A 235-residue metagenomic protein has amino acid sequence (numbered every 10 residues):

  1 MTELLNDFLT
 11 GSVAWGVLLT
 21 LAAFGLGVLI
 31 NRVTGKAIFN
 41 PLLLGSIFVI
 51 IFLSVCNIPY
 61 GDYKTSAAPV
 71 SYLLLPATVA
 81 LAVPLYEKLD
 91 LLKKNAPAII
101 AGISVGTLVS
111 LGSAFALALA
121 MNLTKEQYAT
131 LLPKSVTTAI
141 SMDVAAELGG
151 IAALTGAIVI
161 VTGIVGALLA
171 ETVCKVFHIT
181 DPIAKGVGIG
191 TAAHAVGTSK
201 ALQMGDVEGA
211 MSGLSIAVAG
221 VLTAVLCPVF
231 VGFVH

Functional and structural regions predicted by a protein language model:
L5-Y86, L91-G102, G106: Helical membrane-embedded segments and adjacent short helical loop/helix-boundary regions of multi-pass membrane
G11-S12, Y63-K64, P97-I99, K125-E126 (+2 more regions): Short alpha-helical transmembrane interface motifs in multi-pass membrane proteins
L43-V55, L75-V79, A101-A114, L132-M142 (+2 more regions): Small-residue-rich segments of transmembrane alpha-helices in multi-pass membrane proteins, especially helix faces
P84-I99, L119-A120, D143-V161, G232-F233: Helix-loop-helix hairpins and the membrane-proximal interhelical loops of multi-pass alpha-helical transport proteins
A101-S141, T162-F177: Transmembrane alpha-helices that form the ion-translocation and gating core of multi-pass ion transport proteins
V109, V161-L169, S215-C227: Membrane-embedded alpha-helical segments of transport systems, primarily multispan ion/solute transporters
Q127-L154, I158-V161, V176, T180-V218: Alpha-helical membrane segments and immediately flanking helix-loop junctions that form or couple to the substrate/ion
V225-H235: Juxtamembrane boundary at the C-terminal end of a transmembrane helix
